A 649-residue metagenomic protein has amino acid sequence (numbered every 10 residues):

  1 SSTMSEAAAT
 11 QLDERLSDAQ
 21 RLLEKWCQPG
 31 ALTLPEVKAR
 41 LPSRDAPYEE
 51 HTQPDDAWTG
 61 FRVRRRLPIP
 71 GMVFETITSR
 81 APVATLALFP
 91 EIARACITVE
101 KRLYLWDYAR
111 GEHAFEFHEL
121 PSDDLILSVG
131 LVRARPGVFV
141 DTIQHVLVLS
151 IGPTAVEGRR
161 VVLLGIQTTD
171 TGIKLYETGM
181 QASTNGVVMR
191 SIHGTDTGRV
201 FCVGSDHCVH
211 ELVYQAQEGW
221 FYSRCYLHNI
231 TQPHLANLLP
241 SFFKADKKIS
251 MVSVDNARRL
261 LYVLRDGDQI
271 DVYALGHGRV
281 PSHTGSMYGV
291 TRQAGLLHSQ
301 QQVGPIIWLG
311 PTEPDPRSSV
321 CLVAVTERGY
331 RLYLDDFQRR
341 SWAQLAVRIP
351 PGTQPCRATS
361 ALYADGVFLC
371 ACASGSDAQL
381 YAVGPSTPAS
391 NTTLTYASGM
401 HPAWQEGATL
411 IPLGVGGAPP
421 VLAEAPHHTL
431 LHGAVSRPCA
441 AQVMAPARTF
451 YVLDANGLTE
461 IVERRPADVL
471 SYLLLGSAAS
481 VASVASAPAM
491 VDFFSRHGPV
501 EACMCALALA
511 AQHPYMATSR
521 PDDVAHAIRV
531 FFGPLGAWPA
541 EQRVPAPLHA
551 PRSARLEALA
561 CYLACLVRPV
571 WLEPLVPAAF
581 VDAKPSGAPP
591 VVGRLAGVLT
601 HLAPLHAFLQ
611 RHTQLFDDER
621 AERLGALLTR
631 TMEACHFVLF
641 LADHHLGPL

Functional and structural regions predicted by a protein language model:
S1-L649: Extended alpha-helical solenoid scaffolds
